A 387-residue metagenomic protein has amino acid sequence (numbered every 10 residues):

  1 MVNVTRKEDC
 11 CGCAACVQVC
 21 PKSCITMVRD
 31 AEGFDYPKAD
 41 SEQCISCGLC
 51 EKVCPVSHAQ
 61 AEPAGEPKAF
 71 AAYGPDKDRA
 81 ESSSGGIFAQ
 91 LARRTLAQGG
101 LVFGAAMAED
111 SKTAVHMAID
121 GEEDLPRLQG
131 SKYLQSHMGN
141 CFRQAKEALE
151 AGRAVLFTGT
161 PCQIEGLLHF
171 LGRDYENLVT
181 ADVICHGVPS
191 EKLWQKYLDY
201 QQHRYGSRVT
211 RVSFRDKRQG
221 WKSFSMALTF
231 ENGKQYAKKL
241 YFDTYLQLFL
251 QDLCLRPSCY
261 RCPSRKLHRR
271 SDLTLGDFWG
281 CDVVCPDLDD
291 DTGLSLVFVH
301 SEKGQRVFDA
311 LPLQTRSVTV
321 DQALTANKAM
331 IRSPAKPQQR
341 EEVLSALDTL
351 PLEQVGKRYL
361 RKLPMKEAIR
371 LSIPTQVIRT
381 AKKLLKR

Functional and structural regions predicted by a protein language model:
M1-K7, K38-E42, Y241-L250: Short, intrinsically disordered, charge-biased short linear motifs at domain edges
V2-D9, A15-K38, L49-G65, D272-L273: Iron-sulfur cluster-binding cysteine motifs and their immediate structural context in ferredoxin-like electron-transfer
E8-S23, I45-S57, T160-G166, L255-L267: Local cysteine-cluster metal-coordination motifs and their immediate loop/turn environment, predominantly Fe-S cluster
E42-A151, A323-Q339, T349-E353: Flanking helices and flexible, charged tails adjoining ferredoxin-like Fe-S electron-transfer domains in multi-subunit
S83-G86, E109, F157-L167, G187-P189: Gly/Ser/Thr-rich loops at beta-strand to alpha-helix junctions that form or flank small-molecule/cofactor-binding
Q98-L101, S207-R387: Long, compositionally biased charged/polar accessory segments in the mid-to-C-terminal portions of proteins
L168-V179, L198-H203: Short, surface-exposed basic-aromatic patches at helix termini and helix-loop junctions that form
V179-Y200: Short, flexible loop segments at boundaries between secondary-structure elements
